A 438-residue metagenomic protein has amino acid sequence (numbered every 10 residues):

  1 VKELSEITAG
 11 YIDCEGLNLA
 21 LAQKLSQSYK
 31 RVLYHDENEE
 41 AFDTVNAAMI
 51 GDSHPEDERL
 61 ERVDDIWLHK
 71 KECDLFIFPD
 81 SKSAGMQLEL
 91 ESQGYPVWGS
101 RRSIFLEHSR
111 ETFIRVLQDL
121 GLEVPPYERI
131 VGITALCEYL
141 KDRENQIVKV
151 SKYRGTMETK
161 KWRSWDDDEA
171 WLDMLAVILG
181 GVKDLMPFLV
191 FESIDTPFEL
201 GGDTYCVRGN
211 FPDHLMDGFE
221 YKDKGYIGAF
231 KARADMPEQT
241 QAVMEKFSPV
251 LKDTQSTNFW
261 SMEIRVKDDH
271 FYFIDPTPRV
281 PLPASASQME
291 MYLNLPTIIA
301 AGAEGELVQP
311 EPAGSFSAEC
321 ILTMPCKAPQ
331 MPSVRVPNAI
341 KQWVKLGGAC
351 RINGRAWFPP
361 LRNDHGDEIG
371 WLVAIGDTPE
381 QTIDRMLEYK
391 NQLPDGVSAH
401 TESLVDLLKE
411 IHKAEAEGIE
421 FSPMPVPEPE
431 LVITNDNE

Functional and structural regions predicted by a protein language model:
V1-R102: ATP-binding N-terminal substructure of ATP-dependent carboxylate-amine bond-forming enzymes
S26, E91, Q118, K141 (+1 more regions): Anion (oxyanion) recognition and catalysis
F42-N46, F105-T112, M157-E158, G225-Y226 (+1 more regions): Short, charged, surface-exposed secondary-structure boundary motifs
W98-I178, L185: A conserved helix-loop-beta module that forms one wall/lid of the active-site cleft in ATP-utilizing catalytic domains
T159-P281: Internal nucleotide-binding/catalytic subdomain
Q239-S261, T277-V344: Active-site "cap" helix and flanking loop/linker of ATP-utilizing ligase/carboxylase catalytic domains
A300-E438: Peripheral (often C-terminal) accessory segments that flank ATP-dependent C-N-forming ligase machineries
